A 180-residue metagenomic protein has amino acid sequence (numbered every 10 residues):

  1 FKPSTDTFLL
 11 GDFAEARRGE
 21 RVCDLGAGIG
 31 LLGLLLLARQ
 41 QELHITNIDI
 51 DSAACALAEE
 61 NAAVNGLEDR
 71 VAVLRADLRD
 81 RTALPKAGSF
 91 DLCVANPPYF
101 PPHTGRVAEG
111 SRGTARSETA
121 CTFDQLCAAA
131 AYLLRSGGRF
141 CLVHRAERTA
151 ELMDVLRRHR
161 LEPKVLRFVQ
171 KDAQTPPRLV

Functional and structural regions predicted by a protein language model:
F1-A16: S-adenosyl-L-methionine
P3, C121-P176: Conserved Class I SAM-dependent methyltransferase catalytic core
D6, P85-K86, L152: Residues at alpha-helix caps and immediate loop-helix transition turns in enzyme cores, especially N- and C-cap
D6-F8, A72, T104-G105, T119 (+1 more regions): Short capping/connector residues at structural and topological boundaries
D12-R106: Conserved SAM/SAH cofactor-binding pocket of Class I
P97-Q125: Mobile active-site "lid"/loop adjacent to the S-adenosyl-L-methionine
L179-V180: Core SAM-dependent methyltransferase catalytic element
